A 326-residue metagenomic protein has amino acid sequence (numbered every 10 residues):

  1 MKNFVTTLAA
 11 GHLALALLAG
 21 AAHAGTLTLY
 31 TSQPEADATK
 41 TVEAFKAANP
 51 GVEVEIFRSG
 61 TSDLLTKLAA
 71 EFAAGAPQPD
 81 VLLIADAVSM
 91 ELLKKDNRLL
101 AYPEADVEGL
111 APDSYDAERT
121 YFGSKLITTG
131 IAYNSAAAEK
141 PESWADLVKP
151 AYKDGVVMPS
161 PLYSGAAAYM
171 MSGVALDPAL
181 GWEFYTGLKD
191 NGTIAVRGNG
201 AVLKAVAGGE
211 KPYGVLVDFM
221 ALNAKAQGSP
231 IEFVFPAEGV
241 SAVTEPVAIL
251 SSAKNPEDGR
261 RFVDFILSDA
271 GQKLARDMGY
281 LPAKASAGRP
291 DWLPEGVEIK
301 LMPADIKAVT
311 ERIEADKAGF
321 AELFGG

Functional and structural regions predicted by a protein language model:
T28, S32-E55, A224: Short, polar/charged alpha-helical segment
S32-T39, T61-S62, P77-E210: Extracytoplasmic ligand-binding site segments that recognize negatively charged/polar headgroups
V88-L92, P212-P230: A ligand-binding cleft/hinge motif common to bilobed small-molecule-binding domains
L99-D106, R119-G123, A145, Y213 (+3 more regions): Short beta-strand->loop
I127-T128, T186-K189, A195-V196, Q227-S251 (+1 more regions): Periplasmic-binding protein-like
G130-A137, S172, T244-N255, L274: A bilobed periplasmic-binding-protein/Venus flytrap-type ligand-binding module shared by bacterial periplasmic
G181-E183, A283-G326: An extracytoplasmic/periplasmic, membrane-proximal ligand-sensing/linker region
S241, L250-D305: Mature extracytoplasmic/periplasmic domains
